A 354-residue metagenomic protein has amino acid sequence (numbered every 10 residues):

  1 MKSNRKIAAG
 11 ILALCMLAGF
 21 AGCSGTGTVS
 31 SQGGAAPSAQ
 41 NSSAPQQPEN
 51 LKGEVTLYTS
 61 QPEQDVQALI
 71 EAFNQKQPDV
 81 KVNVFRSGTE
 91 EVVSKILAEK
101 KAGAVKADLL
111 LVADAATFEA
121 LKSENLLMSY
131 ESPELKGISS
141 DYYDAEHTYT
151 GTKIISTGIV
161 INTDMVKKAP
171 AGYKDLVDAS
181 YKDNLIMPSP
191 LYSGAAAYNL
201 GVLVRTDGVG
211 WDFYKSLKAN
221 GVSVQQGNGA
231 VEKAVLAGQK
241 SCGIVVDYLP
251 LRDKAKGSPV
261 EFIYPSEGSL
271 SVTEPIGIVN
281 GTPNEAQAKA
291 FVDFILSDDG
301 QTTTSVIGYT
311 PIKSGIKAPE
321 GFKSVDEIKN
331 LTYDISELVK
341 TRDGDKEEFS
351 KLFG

Functional and structural regions predicted by a protein language model:
M1-E54, G354: Short, low-complexity disordered leader/linker segments with a strong preference for bacterial N-terminal type II
Q40-K52, T56-K81, I159, D253-K254: Short, polar/charged alpha-helical segment
T56, S60-Q67, T89-E90, V105-Q239: Extracytoplasmic ligand-binding site segments that recognize negatively charged/polar headgroups
A116-A120, S241-P259: A ligand-binding cleft/hinge motif common to bilobed small-molecule-binding domains
I155-S156, K215-L217, V224-Q225, G257-N280: Periplasmic-binding protein-like
G158-M165, T273-N284, T303-T304: A bilobed periplasmic-binding-protein/Venus flytrap-type ligand-binding module shared by bacterial periplasmic
D183-P188, Y192, F294-A318: Periplasmic-binding protein-like
G210-D212, I312-G354: An extracytoplasmic/periplasmic, membrane-proximal ligand-sensing/linker region
